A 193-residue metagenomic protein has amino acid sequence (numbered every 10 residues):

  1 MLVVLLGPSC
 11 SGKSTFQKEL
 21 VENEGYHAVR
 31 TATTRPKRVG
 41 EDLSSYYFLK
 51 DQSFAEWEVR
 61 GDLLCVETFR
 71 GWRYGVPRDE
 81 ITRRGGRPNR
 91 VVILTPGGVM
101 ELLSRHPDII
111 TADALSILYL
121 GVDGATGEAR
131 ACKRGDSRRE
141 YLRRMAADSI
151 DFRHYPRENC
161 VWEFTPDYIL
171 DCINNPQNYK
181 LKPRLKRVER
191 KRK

Functional and structural regions predicted by a protein language model:
L5: Hydrophobic anchor at the beta1->P-loop junction of P-loop NTPases
P8: P-loop (Walker A) phosphate-binding loop of NTP-binding proteins
S11: ATP-binding Walker
S14: Walker A/P-loop
E22-R30: Post-Walker A helix-loop "phosphate-sensing" segment adjacent to the P-loop in P-loop NTPases
T33-R90, L94-G98: ATP-dependent small-molecule kinase phosphotransfer cores that center on conserved nucleotide phosphate-binding segments
N89-P96, I109-C132: Conserved phosphate-donor/acceptor-positioning beta-strand/loop module used by diverse small-molecule
C132-K193: Small-molecule kinase domains that catalyze NTP-dependent phosphoryl transfer to phosphate-bearing small molecules
